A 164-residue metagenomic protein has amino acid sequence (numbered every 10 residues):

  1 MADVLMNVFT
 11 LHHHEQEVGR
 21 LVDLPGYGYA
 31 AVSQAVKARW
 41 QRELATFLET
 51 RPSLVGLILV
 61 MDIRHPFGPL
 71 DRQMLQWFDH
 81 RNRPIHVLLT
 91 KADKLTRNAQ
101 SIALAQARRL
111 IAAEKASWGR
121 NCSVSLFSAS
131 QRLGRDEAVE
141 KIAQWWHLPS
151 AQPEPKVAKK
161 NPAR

Functional and structural regions predicted by a protein language model:
M1-E17: Switch I (effector-binding) loop of TRAFAC-class P-loop GTPase G-domains
E15-R20, I85: Active-site beta-strand-loop-beta-strand hairpin of nuclease catalytic cores that positions key catalytic residues
D23, T90, S128: Active-site glycine-centered loops adjacent to acidic/histidine catalytic or metal-binding residues that shape
Y27-K37, D93-T96: Flexible beta-alpha connector loops of hexameric P-loop NTPases
V36-H65, Q76-L88: Inter-motif core of Ras-like GTPase G domains
P66-N82, A103-L110: Conserved catalytic-core segment of NTP-binding enzymes
K94-P155: Canonical P-loop GTPase G-domain recognition
Q152-R164: N-terminal low-complexity/disordered regulatory or targeting extensions
